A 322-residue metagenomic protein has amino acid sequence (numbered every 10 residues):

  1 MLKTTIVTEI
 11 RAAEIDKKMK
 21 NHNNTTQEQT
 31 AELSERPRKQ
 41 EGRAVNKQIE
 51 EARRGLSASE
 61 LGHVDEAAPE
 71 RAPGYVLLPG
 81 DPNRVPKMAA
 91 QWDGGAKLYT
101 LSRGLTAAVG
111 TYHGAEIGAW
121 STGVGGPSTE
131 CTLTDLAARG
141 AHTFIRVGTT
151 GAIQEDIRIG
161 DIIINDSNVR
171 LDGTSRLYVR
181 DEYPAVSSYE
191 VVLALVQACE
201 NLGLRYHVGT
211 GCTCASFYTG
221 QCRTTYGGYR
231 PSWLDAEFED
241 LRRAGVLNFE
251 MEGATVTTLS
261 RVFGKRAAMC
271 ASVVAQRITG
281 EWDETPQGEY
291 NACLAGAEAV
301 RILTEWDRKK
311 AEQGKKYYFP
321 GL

Functional and structural regions predicted by a protein language model:
L2-I10, R36-A194: Metabolite-binding pocket within alpha/beta catalytic cores that recognizes anionic/polar moieties
G95-L101, G203-T210, E305-Y318: Flexible, glycine/charged-enriched surface loops at secondary-structure junctions
A137-A138, R242, R261: Non-catalytic positions within long, well-ordered alpha-helices that form the structural scaffold/packing of enzyme
H142-T143, L247, R266: Short acidic/polar active-site loop segments enriched in Thr and Asp
Y189-R243: Active-site rim beta-loop-alpha module in soluble metabolic enzymes
A254-T285: Zn-dependent metallopeptidase/amidohydrolase metal-coordination segment
Q276-L322: His/Asp/Glu-rich mid-to-C-terminal helical/loop segments that flank catalytic regions of hydrolases
